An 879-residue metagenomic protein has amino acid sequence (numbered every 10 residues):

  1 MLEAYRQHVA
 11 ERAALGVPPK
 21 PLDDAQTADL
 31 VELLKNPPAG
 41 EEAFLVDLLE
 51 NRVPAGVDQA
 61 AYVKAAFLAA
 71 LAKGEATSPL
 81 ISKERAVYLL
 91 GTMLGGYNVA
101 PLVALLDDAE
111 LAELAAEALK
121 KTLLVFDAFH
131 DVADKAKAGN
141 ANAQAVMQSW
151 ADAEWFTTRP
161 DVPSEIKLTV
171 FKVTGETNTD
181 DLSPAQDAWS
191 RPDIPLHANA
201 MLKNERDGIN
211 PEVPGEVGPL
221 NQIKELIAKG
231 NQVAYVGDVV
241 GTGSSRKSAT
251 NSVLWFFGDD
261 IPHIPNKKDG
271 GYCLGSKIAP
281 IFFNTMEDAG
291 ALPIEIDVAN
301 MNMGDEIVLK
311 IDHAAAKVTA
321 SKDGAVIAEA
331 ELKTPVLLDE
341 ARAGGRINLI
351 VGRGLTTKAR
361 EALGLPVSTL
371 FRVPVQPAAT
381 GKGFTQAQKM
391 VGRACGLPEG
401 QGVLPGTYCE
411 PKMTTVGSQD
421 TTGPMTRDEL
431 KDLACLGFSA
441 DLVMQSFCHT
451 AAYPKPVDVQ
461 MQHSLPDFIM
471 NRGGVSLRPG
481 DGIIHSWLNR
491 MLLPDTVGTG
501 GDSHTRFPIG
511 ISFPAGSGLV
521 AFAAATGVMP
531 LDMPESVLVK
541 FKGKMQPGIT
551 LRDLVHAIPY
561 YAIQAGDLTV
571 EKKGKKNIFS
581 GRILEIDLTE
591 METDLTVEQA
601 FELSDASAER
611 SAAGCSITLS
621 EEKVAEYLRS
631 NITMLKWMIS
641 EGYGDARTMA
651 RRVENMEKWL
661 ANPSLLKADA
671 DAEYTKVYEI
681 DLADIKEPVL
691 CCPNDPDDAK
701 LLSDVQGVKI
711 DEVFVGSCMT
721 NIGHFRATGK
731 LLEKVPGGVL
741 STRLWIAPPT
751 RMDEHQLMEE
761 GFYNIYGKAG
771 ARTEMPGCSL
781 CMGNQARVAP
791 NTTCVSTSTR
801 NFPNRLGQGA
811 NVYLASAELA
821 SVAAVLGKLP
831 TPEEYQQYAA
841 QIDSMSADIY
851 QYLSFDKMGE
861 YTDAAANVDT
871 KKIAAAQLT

Functional and structural regions predicted by a protein language model:
L2-V31, N36, L337-I350: Amphipathic alpha-helical packing elements
Y5, T27, E41-E42, K64 (+4 more regions): Short amphipathic alpha-helical segments that mediate assembly, nucleic-acid/protein binding, or membrane association
L15-K20, A43-Q59, K73, L80-G95 (+3 more regions): Structural detector for internal amphipathic alpha-helices that build alpha-solenoid repeat scaffolds
D24-E32, A55-G74, M93-L106, V125-A136: Amphipathic alpha-helical scaffolding segments comprising HEAT/armadillo-like alpha-solenoid repeats
V31-L48: Generic amphipathic, hydrophobic interface segment in small proteins and small subunits
N36-G40, K73-I81, L105-A112, K135-G139: Short coil turns that connect the paired helices of HEAT/ARM alpha-solenoid repeats
N98, L114-T879: Fe-S-dependent hydro-lyases/dehydratases of central metabolism
